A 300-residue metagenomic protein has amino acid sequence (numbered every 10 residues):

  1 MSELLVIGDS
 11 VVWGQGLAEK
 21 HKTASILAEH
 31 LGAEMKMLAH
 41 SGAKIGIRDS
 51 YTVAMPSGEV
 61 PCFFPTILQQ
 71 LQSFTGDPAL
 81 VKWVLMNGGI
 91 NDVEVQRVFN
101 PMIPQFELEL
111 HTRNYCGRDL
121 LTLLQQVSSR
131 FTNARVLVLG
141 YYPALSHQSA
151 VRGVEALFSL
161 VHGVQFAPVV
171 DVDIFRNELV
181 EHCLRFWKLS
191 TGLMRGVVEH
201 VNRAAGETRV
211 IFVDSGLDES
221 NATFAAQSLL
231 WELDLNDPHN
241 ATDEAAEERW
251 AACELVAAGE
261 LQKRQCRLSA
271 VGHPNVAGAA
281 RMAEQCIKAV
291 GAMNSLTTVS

Functional and structural regions predicted by a protein language model:
M1-S2, S300: Eukaryotic N-terminal targeting leaders
E3, E34, N133-R135: Residues at the starts of beta-strands that form the adenosine-phosphate
L5, V11-H111: Conserved SGNH/GDSL esterase-like catalytic core that processes O-acyl groups on lipids and polysaccharides
I7-G8, L139: Short hydrophobic segments within beta-strands
P65-H273, A280, E284-I287, G291: Alpha-helical cap/lid subdomain in secreted, periplasmic, or secretory-pathway luminal O-acyl-processing enzymes
V290-V299: Catalytic active-site module of serine/aspartate enzymes centered on a nucleophile-bearing elbow/loop
